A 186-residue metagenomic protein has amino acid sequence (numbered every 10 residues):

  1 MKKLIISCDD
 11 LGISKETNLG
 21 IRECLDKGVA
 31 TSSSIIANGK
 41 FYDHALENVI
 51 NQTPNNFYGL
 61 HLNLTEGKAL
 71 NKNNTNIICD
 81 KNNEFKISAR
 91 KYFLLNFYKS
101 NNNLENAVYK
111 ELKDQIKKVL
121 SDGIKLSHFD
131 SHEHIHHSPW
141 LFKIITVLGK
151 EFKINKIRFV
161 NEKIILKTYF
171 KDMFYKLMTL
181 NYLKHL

Functional and structural regions predicted by a protein language model:
M1-K15, I21: Boundary/entry segment of secreted carbohydrate-active catalytic domains
K3-I5, A30-S34, N55-H61, K125-D130 (+1 more regions): Structural preference for beta-strand elements that scaffold enzyme active sites
D9-L11, I36-N38, H61-T65, H132-H134 (+1 more regions): Active-site beta-loop-alpha junctions enriched in small/polar residues
K15-K40: A short alpha/beta connector and helix-capping loop motif
I21-K27, D43-F57, I77-N83, L120-S121 (+1 more regions): Acidic (Asp/Glu)-rich catalytic clusters
N51-A69: Short, structured active-site "lid" loops
A69-N101: Active-site gating loops and adjacent loop-to-helix segments of metal-dependent hydrolytic enzymes
E105-N106, K110-L186: Catalytic domains of cell-wall/extracellular-matrix polysaccharide-remodeling enzymes, centered on de-N-acetylation
